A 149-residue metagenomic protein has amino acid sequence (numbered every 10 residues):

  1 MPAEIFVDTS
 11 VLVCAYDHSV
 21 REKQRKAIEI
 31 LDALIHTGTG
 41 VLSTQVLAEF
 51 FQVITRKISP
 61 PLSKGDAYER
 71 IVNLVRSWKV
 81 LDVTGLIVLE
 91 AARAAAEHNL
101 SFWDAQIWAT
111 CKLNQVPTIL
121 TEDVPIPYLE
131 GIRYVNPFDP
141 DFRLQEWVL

Functional and structural regions predicted by a protein language model:
M1-L42, K57-G65, E69, D141-V148: Short, well-structured N-terminal submotif of metal-dependent ribonuclease cores
P2-E4, W108-L149: Acidic, PIN/NYN-like endoribonuclease modules and their adjacent C-terminal/linker elements
A15-Y16, A33-T37, V53-K57, L74-W78 (+1 more regions): Alpha-helix C-capping/helix-to-loop hinge sites
V41-T44, T121: Short beta-strand segments at enzyme active-site cores
V46, I87, I107, P125-I126: Alpha-helix capping/helix-boundary segments
K79-L120: Active-site neighborhoods of divalent-metal-dependent phosphate/nucleic-acid chemistry enzymes
